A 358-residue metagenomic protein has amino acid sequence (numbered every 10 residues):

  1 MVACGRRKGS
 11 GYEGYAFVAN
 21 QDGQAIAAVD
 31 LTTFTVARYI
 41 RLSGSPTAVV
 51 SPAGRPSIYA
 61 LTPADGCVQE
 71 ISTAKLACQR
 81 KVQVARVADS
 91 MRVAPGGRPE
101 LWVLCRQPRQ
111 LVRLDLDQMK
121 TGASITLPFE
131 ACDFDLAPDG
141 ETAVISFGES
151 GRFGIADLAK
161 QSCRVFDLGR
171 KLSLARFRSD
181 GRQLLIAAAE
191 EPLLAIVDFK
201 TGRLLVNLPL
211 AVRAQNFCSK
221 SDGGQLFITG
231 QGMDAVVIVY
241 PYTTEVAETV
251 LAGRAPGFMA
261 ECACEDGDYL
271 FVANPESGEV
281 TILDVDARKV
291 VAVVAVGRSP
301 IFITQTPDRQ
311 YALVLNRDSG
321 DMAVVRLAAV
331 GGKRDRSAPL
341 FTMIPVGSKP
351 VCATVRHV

Functional and structural regions predicted by a protein language model:
M1-V358: Predominantly soluble domains enriched in secretory-pathway, periplasmic, or organellar proteins
